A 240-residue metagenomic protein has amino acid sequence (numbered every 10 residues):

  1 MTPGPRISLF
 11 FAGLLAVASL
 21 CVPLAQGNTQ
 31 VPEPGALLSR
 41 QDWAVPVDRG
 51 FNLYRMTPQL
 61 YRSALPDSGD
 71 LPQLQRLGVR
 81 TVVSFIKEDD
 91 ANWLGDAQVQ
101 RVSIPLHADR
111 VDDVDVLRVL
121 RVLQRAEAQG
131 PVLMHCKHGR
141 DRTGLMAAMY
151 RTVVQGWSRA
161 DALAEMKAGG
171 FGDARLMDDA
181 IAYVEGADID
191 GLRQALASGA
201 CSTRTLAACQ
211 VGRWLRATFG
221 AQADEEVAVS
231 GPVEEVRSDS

Functional and structural regions predicted by a protein language model:
M1-T2, P58: General helical secondary-structure elements
T2-F11: Bacterial N-terminal signal peptides that target proteins for export
F10-V132, L145-S240: Cys-dependent protein tyrosine phosphatase-like superfamily
C136: Short cysteine clusters
